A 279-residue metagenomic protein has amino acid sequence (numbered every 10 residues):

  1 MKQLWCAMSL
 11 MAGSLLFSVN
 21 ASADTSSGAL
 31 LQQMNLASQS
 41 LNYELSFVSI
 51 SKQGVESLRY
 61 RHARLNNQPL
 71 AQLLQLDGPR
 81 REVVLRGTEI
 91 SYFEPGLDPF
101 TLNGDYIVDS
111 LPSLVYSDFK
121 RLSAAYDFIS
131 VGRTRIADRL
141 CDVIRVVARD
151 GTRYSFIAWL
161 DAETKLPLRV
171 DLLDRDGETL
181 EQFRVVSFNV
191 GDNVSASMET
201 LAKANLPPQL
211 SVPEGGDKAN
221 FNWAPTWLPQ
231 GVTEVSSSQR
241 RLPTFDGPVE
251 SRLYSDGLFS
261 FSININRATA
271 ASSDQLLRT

Functional and structural regions predicted by a protein language model:
M1-M8: Bacterial N-terminal signal peptides that target proteins for export
L10-M11, A21: Cleavable N-terminal signal peptides
A23-G96, Y126-T134, L140-S155, A162 (+1 more regions): N-terminal mature ectodomain segment of secretory-pathway/periplasmic proteins
Y92-L114: Acidic/charged, solvent-exposed loop-and-adjacent secondary-structure segments enriched in E/D, K/R, S/T, and G/P
D109-S110, D118, S123: Signal peptide-directed extracytoplasmic domains
A137-L206: Gly/Pro-enriched, hydrophobic low-complexity segments that function as extracytoplasmic propeptides/linkers
L206-T279: Short, solvent-exposed recognition patches
